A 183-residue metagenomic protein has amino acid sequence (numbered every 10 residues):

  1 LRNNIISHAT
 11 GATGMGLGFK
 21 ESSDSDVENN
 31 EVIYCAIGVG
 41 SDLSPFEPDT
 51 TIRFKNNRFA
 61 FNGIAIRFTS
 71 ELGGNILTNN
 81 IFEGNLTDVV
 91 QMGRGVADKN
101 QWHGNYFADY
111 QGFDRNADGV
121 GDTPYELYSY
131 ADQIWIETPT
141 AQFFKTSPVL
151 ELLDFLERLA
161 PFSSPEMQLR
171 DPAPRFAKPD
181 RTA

Functional and structural regions predicted by a protein language model:
L1-N3, D24-E28, D49-N56, L72-N79 (+1 more regions): All-beta strand scaffolds that present successive hydrophobic residues in beta-strands
N4, A9, N30, C35 (+5 more regions): Consensus "Asn ladder" position of solenoid repeat domains
H8-G14, E47-T50: Short coil-to-beta transitions that initiate beta-strands within beta-rich domains
T10-L17, A36-D42, G63-T69, L86-M92 (+1 more regions): Short glycine/acidic-rich loop motifs that flank beta-strands on beta-rich extracellular proteins
V32, S44-F46: Short polar/acidic secondary-structure junctions
I52, A60-F61, A65-R67, G74 (+1 more regions): Membrane-proximal low-complexity regions enriched in glycine and acidic/polar residues
L72-A183: Acidic, glycine- and Ser/Thr-rich low-complexity intrinsically disordered tracts in extracellular/secreted proteins
